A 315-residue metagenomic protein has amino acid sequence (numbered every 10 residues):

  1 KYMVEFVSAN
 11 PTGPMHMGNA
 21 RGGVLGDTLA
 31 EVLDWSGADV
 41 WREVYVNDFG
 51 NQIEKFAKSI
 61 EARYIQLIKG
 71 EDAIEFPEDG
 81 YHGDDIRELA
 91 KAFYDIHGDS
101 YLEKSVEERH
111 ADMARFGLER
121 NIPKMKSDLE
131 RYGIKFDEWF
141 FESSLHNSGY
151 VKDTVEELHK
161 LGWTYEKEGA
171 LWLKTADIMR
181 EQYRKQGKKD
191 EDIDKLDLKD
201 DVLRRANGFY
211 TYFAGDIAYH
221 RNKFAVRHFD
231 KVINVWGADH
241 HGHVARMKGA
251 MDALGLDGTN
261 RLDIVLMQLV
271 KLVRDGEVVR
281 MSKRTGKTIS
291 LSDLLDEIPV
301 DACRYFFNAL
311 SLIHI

Functional and structural regions predicted by a protein language model:
K1-H314: NTP-dependent nucleotidyl-transfer catalytic core
